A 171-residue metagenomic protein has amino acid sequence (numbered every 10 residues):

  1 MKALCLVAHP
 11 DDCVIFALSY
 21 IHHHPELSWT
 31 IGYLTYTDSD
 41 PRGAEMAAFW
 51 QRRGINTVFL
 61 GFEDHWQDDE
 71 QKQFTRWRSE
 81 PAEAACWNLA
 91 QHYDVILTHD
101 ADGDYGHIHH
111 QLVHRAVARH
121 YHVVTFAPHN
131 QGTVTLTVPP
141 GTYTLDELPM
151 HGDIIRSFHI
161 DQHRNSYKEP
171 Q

Functional and structural regions predicted by a protein language model:
M1-K2, Q171: Short, Lys/Arg-enriched, disordered terminal segments
K2-H122: Active-site beta-strand->loop->alpha-helix modules in alpha/beta enzyme cores, enriched in Gly/His/Asp(Glu)
F49, W87-Q91, V95, H122-Q171: The feature marks non-catalytic terminal segments
